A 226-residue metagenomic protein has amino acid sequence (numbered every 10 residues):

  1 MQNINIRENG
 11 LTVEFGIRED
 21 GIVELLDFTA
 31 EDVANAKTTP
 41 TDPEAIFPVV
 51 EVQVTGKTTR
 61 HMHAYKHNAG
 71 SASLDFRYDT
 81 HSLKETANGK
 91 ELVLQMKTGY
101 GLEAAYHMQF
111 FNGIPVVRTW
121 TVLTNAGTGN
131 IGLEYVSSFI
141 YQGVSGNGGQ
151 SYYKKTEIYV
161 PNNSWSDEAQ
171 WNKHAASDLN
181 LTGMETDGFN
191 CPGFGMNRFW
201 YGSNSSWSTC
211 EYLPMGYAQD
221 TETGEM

Functional and structural regions predicted by a protein language model:
I4-M226: Polysaccharide-binding surfaces and accessory modules of carbohydrate-active proteins
